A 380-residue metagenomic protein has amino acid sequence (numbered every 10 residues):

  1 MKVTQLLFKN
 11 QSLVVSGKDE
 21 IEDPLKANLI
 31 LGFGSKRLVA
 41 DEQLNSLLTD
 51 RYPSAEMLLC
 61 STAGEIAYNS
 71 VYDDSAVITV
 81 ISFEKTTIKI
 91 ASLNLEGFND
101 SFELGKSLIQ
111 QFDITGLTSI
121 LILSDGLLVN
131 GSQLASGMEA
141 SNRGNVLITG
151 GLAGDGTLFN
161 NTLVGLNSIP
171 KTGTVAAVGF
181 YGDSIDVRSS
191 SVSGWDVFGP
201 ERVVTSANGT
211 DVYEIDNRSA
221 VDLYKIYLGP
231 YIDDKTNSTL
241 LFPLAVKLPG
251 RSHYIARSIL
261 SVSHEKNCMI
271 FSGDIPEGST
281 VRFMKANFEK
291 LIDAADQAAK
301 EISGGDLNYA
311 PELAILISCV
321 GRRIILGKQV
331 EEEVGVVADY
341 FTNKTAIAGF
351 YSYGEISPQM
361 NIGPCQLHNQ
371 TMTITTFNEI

Functional and structural regions predicted by a protein language model:
M1-R51, A55-E56, C60-G327, E331-Y340 (+1 more regions): Small-residue-enriched flexible segments
K344: Short beta-strand/loop segments at the ligand-binding rim of alpha/beta enzyme cores
